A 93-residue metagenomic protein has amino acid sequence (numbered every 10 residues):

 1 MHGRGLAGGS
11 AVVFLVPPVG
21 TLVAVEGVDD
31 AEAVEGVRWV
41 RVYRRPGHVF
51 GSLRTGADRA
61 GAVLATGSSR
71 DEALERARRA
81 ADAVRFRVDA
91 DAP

Functional and structural regions predicted by a protein language model:
M1-P93: Peripheral (often C-terminal) accessory segments that flank ATP-dependent C-N-forming ligase machineries
